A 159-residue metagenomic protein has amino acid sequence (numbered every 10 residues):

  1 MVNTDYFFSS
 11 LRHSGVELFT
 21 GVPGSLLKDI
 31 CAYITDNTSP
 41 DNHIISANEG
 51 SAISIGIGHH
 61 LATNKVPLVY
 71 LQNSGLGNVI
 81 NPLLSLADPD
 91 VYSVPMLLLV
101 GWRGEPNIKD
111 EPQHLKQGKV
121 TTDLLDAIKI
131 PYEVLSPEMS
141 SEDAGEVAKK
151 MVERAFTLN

Functional and structural regions predicted by a protein language model:
M1-T157: Thiamine diphosphate
